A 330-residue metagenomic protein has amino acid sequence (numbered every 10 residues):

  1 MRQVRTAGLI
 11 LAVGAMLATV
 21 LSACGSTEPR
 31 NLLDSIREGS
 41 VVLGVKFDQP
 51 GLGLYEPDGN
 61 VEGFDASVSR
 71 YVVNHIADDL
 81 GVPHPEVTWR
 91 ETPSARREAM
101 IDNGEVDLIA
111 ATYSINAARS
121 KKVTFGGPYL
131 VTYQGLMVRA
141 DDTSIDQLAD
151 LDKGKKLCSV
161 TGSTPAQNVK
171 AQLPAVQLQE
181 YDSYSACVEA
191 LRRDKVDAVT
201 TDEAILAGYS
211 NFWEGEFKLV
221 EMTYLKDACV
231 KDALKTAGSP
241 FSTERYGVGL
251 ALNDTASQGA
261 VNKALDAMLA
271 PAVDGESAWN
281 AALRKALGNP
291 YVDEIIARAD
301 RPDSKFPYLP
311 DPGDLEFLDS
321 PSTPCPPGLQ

Functional and structural regions predicted by a protein language model:
A18-A23: C-terminal motif of bacterial Sec signal peptides marking the signal peptidase cleavage site
G25-T27: Bacterial signal peptide processing site
P29-I109: Extracytoplasmic small-molecule ligand-binding "clamshell" domains of the periplasmic binding protein/Venus flytrap
V42, D48-P50, V61-D78, S114 (+3 more regions): Bilobed "Venus flytrap"/periplasmic-binding protein-like clamshell domains and structurally analogous long
F47, L130-D141, W213-L265, D293-L315: Periplasmic-binding protein-like
V82-D150, D311: Acidic, polar ligand-binding/catalytic clefts
A95-R96, A111-K122, N168-A171, D197-S242: A ligand-binding cleft/hinge motif common to bilobed small-molecule-binding domains
P165-Q179, A256-Q330: Ligand-binding clefts/hinges and TM-proximal coupling segments of bilobed small-molecule sensing domains
